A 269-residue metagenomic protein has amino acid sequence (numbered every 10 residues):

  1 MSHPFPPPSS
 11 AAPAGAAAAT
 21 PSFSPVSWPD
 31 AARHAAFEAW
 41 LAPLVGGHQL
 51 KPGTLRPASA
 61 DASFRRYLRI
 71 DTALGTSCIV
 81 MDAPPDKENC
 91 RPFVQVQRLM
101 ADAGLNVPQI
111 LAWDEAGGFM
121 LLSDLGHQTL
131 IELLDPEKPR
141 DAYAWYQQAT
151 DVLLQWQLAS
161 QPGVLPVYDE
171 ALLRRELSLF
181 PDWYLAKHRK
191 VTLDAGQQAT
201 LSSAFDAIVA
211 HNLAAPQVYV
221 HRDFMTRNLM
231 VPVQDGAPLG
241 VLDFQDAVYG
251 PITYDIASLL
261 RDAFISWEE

Functional and structural regions predicted by a protein language model:
S2-P8, A18-L50: Juxta-kinase regulatory segment immediately upstream of eukaryotic protein kinase catalytic domains
F37, P43-G46, Q161-V167, A171-L172 (+2 more regions): An alpha-helical support segment within catalytic cores of ATP-dependent transferases
K51-R56: Conserved N-terminal boundary motif of the eukaryotic protein kinase catalytic domain
A58-S59, R65-L173, L179, L185-R189 (+1 more regions): ATP-binding pocket architecture of kinase catalytic cores
F64-D71, V80, I110, M120 (+3 more regions): Active-site acidic catalytic loop and adjacent metal/ATP-binding pocket of ATP-dependent phosphoryl transfer enzymes
T150-L153, P181, L201, F205 (+1 more regions): Hydrophobic alpha-helical core bundles mediating ligand binding, dimerization, or RNAP-core interactions
P181-H188, T253-E269: Active-site activation/catalytic loop segments of kinase-like enzymes and analogous catalytic loops in related
